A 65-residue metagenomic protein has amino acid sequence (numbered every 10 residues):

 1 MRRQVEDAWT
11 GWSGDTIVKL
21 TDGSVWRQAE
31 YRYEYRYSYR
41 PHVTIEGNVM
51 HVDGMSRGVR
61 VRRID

Functional and structural regions predicted by a protein language model:
M1-W12: Structural detector for short beta-strands of small beta-barrel domains
T10-V25: Short, basic/aromatic beta-hairpin or loop at an interaction surface
T21, E30-Y31: A structural micro-motif recognizing beta-strand termini and the immediately following turn/loop segments
S24-R27, V49: Short beta-rich binding modules
R27, Y35-Y37, V59-V61: A short local loop/turn or secondary-structure capping micro-motif enriched for an aromatic residue
Y31-E46: Short nucleic-acid-contacting surface segments enriched for D/E, G, S/T with interspersed K/R
N48-R60: Short, Lys/Arg- and Gly-enriched loop/turn segments at beta-strand edges
I64-D65: Short, solvent-exposed mixed-charge patches
